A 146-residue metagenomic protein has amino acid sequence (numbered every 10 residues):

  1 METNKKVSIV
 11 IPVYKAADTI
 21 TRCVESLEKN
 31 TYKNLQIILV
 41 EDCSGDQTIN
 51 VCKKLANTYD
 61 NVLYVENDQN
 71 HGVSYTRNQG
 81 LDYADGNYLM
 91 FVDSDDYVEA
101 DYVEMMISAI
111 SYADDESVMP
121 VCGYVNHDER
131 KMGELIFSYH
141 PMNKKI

Functional and structural regions predicted by a protein language model:
M1-I146: Nucleotide-sugar donor-binding/catalytic module of glycosyltransferases that assemble extracellular/cell-envelope
